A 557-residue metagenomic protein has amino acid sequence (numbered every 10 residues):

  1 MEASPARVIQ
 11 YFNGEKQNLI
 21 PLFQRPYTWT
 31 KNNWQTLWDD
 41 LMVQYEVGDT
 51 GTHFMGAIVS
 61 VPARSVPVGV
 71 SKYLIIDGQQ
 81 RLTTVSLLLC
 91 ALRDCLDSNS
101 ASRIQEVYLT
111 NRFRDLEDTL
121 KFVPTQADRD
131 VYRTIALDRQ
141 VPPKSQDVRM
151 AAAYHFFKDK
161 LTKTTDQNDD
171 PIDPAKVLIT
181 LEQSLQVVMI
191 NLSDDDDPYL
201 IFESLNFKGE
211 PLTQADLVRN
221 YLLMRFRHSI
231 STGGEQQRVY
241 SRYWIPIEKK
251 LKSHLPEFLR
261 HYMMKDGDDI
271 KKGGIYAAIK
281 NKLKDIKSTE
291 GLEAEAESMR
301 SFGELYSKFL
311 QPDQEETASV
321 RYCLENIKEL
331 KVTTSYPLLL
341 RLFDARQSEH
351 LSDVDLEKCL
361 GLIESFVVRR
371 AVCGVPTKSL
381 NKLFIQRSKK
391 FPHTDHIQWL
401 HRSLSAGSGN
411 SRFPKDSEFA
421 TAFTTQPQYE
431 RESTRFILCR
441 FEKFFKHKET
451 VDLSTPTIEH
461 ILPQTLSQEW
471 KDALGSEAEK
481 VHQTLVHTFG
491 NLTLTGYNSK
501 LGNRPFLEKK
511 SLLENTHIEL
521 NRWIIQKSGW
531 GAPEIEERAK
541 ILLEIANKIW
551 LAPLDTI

Functional and structural regions predicted by a protein language model:
M1-I557: Flexible coil/loop and intrinsically disordered segments
